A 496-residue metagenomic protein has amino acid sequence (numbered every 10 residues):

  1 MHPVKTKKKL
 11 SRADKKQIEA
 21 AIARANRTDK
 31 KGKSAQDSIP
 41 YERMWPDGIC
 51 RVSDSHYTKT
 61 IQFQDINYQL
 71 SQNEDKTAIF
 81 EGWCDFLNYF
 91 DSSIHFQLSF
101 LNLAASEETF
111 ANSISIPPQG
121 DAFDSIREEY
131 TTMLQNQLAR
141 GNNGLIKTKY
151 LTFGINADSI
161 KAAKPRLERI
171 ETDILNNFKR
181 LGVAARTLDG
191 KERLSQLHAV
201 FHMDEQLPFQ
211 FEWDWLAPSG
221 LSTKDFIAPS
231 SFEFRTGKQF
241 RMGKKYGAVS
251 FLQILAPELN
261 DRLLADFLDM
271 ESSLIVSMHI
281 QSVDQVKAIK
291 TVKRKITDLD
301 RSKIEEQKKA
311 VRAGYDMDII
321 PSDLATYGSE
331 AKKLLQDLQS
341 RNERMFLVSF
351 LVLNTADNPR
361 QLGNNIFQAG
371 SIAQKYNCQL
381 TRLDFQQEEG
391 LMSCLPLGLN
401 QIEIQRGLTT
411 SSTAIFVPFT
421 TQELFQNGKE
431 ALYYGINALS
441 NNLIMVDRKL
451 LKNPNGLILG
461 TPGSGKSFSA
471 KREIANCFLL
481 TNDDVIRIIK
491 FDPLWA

Functional and structural regions predicted by a protein language model:
M1-T421: Extended, folded cores of ATP/NTP-driven motor/assembly subunits in large transport and secretion machines
I66, N73, E81-N88, L175 (+1 more regions): Glycine-rich phosphate-binding loop of nucleotide-binding enzymes
